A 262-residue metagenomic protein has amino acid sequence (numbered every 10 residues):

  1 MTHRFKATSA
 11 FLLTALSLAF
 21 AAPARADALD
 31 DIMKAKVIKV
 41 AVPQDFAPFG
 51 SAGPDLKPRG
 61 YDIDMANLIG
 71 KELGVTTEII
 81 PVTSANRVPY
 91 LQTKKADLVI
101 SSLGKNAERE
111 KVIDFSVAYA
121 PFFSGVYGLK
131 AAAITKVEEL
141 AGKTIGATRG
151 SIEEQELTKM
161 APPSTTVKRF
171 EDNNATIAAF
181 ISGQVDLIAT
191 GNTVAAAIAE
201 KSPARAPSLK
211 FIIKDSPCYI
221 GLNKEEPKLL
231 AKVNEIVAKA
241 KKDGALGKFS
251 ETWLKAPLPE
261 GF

Functional and structural regions predicted by a protein language model:
D27, V75-I79, A85, L103-A107 (+1 more regions): A conserved helix-loop-strand patch within extracytoplasmic ligand-binding domains of the periplasmic binding
D27-S102: Extracytoplasmic small-molecule ligand-binding "clamshell" domains of the periplasmic binding protein/Venus flytrap
S51-P54, A66-V75, V137, E153-F170 (+2 more regions): Ligand-binding cleft/hinge of the Venus flytrap
I63, E78-P89, K168-A178, S182 (+1 more regions): Short helix-initiation/N-cap motifs at beta->coil->alpha
I63-E72, E138-E139, K143-T144, R149-I152 (+1 more regions): Extended ligand-binding regions for polar small-molecule ligands
N86, L103-K111, E156-K159, I181 (+1 more regions): A ligand-binding cleft/hinge motif common to bilobed small-molecule-binding domains
A120-G128, A196-A238, A256-F262: Periplasmic-binding protein-like
I152-R169, P207-L209, V237-F262: Ligand-binding clefts/hinges and TM-proximal coupling segments of bilobed small-molecule sensing domains
